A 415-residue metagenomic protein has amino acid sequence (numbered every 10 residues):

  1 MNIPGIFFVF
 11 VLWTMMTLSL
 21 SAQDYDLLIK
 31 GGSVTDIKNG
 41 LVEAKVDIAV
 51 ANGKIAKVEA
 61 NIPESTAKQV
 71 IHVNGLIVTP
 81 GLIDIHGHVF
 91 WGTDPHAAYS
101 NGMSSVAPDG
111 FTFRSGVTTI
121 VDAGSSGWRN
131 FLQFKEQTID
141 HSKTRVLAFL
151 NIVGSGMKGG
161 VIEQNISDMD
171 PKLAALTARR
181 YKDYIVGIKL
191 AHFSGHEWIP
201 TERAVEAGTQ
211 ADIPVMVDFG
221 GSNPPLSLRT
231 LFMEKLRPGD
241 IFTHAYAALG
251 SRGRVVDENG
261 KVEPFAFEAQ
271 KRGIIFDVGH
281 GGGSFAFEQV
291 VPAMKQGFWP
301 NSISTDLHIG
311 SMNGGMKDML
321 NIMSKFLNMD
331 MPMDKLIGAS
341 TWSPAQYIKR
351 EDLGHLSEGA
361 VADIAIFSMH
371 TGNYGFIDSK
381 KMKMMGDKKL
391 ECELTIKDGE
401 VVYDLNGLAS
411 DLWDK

Functional and structural regions predicted by a protein language model:
I6-S19: Bacterial N-terminal signal peptides
D24-L28, V34-G81: Histidine-rich, glycine-flanked metal-binding segment
G32, I48, G53, G75 (+10 more regions): Divalent metal-coordination and catalytic microenvironments
V70-D140: Metal-associated gating/positioning segment near the N- to mid-region
A107-K135, S142-G159, Y181-H196, D212-M216 (+2 more regions): Divalent metal-dependent hydrolysis catalytic cores, especially in the metallo-beta-lactamase
D168-F276, S284-N301: Histidine/acidic residue-rich metal-binding segments in metalloenzymes
E288-N373: His/Asp/Glu-enriched, well-ordered alpha-helical/loop segment that forms or immediately abuts the divalent-metal
V361-W413: C-terminal cap of metal-dependent C-N hydrolases
